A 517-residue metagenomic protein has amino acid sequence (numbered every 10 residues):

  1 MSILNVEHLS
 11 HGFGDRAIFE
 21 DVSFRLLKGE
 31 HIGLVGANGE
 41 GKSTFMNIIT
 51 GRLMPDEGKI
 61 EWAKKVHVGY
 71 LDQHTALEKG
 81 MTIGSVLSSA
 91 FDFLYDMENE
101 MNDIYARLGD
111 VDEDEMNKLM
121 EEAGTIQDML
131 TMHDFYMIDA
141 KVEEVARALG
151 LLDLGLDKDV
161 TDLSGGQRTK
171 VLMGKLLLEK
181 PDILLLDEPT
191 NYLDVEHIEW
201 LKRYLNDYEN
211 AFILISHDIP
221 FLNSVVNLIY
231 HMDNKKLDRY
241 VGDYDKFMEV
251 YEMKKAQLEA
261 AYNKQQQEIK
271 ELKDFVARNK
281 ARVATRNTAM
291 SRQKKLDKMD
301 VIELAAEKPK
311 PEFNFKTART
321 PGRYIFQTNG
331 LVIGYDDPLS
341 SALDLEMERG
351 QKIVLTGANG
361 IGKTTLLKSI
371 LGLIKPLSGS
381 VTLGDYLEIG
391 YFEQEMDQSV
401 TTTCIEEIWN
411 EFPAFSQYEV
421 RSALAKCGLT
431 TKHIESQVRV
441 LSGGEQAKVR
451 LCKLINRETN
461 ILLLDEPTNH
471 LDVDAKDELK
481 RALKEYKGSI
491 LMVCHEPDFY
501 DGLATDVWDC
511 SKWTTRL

Functional and structural regions predicted by a protein language model:
M1-A260, P309, A318-L517: ABC ATP-binding cassette signature C-motif
V250-A305: Intracellular alpha-helical coupling/juxtamembrane segments of multi-pass membrane proteins
F313-F315: Post-kinase regulatory C-tail/linker adjacent to protein kinase catalytic domains
